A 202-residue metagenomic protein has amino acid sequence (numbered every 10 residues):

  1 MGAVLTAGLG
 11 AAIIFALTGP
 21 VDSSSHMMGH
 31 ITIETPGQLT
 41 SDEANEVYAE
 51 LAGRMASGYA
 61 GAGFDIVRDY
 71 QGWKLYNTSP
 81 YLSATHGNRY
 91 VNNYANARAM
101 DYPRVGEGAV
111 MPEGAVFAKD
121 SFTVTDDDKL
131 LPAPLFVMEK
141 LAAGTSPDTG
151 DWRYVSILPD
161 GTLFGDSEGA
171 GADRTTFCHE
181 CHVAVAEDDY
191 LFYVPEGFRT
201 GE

Functional and structural regions predicted by a protein language model:
M1-T6: N-terminal Sec-pathway targeting helices
G10, F15-Y102: General detector of N-terminal leader/presequence modules that precede the first folded domain
D22-N45, A49, V105-E202: Sequence context surrounding c-type heme c attachment/ligation sites in exported
